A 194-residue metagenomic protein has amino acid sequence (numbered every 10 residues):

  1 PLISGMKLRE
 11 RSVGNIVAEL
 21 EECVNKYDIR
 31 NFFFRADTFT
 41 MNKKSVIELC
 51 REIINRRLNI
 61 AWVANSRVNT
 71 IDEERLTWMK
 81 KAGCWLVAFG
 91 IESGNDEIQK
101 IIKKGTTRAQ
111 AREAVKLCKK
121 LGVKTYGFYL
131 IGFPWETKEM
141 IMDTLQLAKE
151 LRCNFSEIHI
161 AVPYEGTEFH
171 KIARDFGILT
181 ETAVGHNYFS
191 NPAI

Functional and structural regions predicted by a protein language model:
P1-Y126, Q146: Radical SAM [4Fe-4S] cluster-binding motif and immediate context
G5, G132-F133, I194: Short, well-ordered beta-strand elements within core beta-sheets of diverse protein domains
R9, P134-T137: Alpha-helix C-terminal capping/termination sites
R35-N42, R67-V68, L130-W135, H159-E168: Short, solvent-exposed turn/loop segments enriched in Gly/Ser/Thr/Pro and often Arg
A36, F128, N191-A193: Short, solvent-exposed beta-strand edge segments and adjacent coil->beta transition regions
M41, W78, G105, A109 (+4 more regions): A broad, structure-centric signal for solvent-exposed, well-ordered loop/edge residues that line or flank functional
K124, E139-I194: C-terminal accessory regions of radical SAM enzymes
